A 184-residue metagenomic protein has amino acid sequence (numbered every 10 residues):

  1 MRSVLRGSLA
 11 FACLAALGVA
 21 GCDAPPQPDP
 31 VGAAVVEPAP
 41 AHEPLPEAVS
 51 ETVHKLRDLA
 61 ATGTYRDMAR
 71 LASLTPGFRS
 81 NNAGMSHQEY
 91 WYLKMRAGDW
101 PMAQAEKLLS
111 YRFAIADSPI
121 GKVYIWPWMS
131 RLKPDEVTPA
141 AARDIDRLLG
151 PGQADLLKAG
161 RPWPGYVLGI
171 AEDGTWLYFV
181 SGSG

Functional and structural regions predicted by a protein language model:
M1-A10: Bacterial N-terminal signal peptides that target proteins for export
G18-G21: C-terminal motif of bacterial Sec signal peptides marking the signal peptidase cleavage site
P26-H54, A69-G184: C-terminal-biased regions
L56-M68: Short helix-adjacent coil turns
